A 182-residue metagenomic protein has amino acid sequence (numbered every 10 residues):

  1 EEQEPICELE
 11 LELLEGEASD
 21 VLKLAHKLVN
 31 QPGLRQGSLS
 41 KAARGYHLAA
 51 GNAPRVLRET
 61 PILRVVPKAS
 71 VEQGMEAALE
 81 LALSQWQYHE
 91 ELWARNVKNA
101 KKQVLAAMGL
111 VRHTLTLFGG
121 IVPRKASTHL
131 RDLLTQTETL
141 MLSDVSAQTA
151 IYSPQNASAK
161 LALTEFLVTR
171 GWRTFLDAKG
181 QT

Functional and structural regions predicted by a protein language model:
E1-T182: Function-determining surface determinants
